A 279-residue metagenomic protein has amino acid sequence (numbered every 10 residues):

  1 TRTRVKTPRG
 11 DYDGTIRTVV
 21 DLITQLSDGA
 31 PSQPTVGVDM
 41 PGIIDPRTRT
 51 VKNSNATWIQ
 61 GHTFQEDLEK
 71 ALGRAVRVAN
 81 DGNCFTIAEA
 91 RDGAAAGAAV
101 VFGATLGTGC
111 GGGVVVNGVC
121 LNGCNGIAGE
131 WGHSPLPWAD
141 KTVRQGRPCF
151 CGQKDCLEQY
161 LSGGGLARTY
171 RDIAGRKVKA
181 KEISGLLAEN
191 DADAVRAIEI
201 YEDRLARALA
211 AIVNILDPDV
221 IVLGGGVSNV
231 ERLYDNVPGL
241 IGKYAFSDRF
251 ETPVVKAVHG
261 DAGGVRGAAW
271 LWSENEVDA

Functional and structural regions predicted by a protein language model:
T1-T35, I44-T48, E66-V76, E89-A98 (+1 more regions): ATP-binding/phosphotransfer module of carbohydrate and carboxylate kinases, centering on a glycine-rich
R4-V5, A56-T57, G126-I127: Residue-level structural signal for beta-strand termini and adjacent loop
P41: Conserved NAD(P)H cofactor-binding loop of Rossmann-fold oxidoreductase domains
R49-G61: A charged helix-plus-loop insertion that forms the helical arch/lid used to bind and gate nucleic-acid substrates
R77-N83, I87-E89, G103: Glycine/small-residue-rich loop that forms an oxyanion/phosphate-binding "nest" at active or ligand-binding sites
D81, G107, A268: Active-site glycine-centered loops adjacent to acidic/histidine catalytic or metal-binding residues that shape
A96-E158: Glycine-rich phosphate-binding loop of actin/hexokinase-like ATP-binding domains
